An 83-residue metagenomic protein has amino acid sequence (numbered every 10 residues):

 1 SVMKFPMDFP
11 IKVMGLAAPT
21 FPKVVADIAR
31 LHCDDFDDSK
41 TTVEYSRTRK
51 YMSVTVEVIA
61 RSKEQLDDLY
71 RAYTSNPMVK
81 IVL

Functional and structural regions predicted by a protein language model:
S1-S53, I59-L83: Long, contiguous binding/interaction regions
